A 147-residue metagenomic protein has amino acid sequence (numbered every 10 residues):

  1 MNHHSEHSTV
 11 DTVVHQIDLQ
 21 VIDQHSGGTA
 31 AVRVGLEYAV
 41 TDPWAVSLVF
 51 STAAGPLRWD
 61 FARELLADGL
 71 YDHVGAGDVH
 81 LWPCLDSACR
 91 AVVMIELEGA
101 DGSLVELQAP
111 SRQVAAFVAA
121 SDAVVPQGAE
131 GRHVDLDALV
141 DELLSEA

Functional and structural regions predicted by a protein language model:
M1-A45: Charge-rich, low-complexity N-terminal segments
V21-S26, F50-A54, L97-D101: Short acidic, glycine-rich loop/turn motifs
G27, R58, L70-V74, W82 (+1 more regions): Protein-protein interaction regions
T29-V74: Short, well-structured hydrophobic secondary-structure segments
G35-E37, H80, Q108: Generic structural detector for well-ordered beta-strands
V46-L48, V93-L97, L107: Generic recognition of long tandem-repeat/solenoid scaffolds
G55-D101: Short, internal acidic amphipathic alpha-helical interface segments that mediate docking to partner proteins
G99-A147: Mixed-charge, glycine-accented linear interaction segment located at domain edges/termini
